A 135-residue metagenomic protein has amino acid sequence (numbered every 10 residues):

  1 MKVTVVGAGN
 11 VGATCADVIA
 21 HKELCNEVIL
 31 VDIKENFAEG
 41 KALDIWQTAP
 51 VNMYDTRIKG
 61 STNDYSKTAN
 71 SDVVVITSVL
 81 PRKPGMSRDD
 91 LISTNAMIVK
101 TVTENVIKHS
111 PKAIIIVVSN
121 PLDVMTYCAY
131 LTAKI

Functional and structural regions predicted by a protein language model:
A8-G9: Glycine-rich Rossmann-fold phosphate-binding loop(s) that bind the pyrophosphate of adenine dinucleotide cofactors
G12-A13: N-terminal Rossmann-fold NAD(P) dinucleotide-binding loop
C25-I29: Short beta-strand element of Class I
I33-N70: Conserved N-terminal Rossmann-fold NAD(P) cofactor-binding segment
D72-V75: N-terminal Rossmann-like NAD(P) cofactor-binding module of classical short-chain dehydrogenase/reductase
S78-L80: Conserved NAD(P)H cofactor-binding loop of Rossmann-fold oxidoreductase domains
S87-K134: Rossmann-like NAD(P)(H) cofactor-binding subdomain of soluble oxidoreductases
